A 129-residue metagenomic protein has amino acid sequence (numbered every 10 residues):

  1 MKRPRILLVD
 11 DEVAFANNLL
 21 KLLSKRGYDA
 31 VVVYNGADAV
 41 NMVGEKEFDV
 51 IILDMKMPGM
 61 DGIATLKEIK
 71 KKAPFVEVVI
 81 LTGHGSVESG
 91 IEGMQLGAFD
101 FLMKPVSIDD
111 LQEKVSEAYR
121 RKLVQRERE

Functional and structural regions predicted by a protein language model:
P4, Y34-D38, D61-A64: Acidic catalytic/metal-coordinating carboxylates
V13-V31: Two-component/phosphorelay signaling modules centered on CheY-like receiver
V32-V50: Acidic, metal-coordinating helix/loop segments flanking the phosphotransfer/catalytic sites of two-component signaling
N41, I63-F75: Short amphipathic alpha-helix used as the core "switch/output" element in two-component signaling
M57: Receiver (REC) domain active-site loop signature in two-component systems and cognate sites in sensor histidine kinases
V106-S116: C-terminal output helix
